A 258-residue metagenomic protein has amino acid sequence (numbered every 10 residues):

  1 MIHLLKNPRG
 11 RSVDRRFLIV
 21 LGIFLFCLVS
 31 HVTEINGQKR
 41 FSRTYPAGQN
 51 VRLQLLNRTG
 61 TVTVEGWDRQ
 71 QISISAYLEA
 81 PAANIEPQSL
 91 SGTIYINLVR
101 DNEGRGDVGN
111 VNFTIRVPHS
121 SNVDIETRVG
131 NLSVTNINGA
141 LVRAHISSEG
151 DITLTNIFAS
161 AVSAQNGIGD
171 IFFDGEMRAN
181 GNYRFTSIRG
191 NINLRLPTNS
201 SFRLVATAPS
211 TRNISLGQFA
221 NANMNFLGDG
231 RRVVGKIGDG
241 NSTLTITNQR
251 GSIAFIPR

Functional and structural regions predicted by a protein language model:
M1-R258: Intrinsically disordered, low-complexity terminal regions
